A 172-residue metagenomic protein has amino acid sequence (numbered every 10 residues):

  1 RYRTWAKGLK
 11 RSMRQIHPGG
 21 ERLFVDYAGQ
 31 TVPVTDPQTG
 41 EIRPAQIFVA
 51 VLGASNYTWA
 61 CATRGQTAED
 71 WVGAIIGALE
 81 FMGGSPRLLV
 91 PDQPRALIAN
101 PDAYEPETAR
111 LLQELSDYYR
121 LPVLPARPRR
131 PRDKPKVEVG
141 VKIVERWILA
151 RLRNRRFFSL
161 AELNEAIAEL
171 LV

Functional and structural regions predicted by a protein language model:
Y2-T58, Q66-D70: Mobile-element integrase/transposase regions, centering on the N-terminal DNA-binding/Zn-coordinating module
S55-T63, P94-A99, L124-R127, L152-R153: Glycine- and acidic
A60-L88: Active-site beta-loop-alpha junctions of metal-dependent nucleic acid enzymes, especially the RNase H-like/DDE
G84-Y104: Acidic/histidine-rich, metal-coordinating catalytic segments
P91, D102-A103, L121-R146, L163: RNase H-like two-metal-ion nuclease catalytic core shared by retroviral integrases and related mobile-element nucleases
E105-V123: Two-metal-ion acidic nuclease core segments, chiefly of the RNase H-like superfamily
V141-V172: Active-site-proximal acidic segments at structured loop/helix or strand boundaries that coordinate catalytic metals
